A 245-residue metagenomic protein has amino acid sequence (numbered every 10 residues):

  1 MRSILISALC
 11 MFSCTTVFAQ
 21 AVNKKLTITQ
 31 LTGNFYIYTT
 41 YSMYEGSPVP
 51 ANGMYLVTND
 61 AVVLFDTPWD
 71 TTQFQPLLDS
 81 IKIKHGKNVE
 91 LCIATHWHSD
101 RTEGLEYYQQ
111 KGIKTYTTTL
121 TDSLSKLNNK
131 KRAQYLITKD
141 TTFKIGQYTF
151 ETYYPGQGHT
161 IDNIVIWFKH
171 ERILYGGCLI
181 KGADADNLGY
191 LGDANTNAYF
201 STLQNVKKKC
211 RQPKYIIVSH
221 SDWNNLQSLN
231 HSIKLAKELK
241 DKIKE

Functional and structural regions predicted by a protein language model:
I4-L5, T15-A21, K25, N197 (+1 more regions): Accessory terminal helices/loops
V22-L31, T118-G156, T160-I161, K169-H170: Metallo-beta-lactamase
Q30-L78, V165-C178: Conserved beta-strand hairpin/beta-sheet module of binuclear metal-dependent hydrolase folds, prominently
N34, L56, D66, I81 (+9 more regions): Divalent metal-coordination and catalytic microenvironments
E45-V49, T67-F74, H98-R101, G192-T196 (+2 more regions): Solvent-exposed, acidic/flexible segments
N59-A61, T72-Y116, R211-Q212: Active-site metal-binding motif and surrounding structural segment of the metallo-beta-lactamase
A61-V62, W69-D70, P155-Q157, I161-Q227: Metallo-beta-lactamase
